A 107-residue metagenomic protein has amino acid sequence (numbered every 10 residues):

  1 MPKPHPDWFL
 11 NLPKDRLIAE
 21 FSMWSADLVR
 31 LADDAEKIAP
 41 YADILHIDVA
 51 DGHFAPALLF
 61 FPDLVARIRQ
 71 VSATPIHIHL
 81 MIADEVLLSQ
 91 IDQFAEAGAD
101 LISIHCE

Functional and structural regions predicted by a protein language model:
P2-E96, L101: Conserved N-terminal beta1-alpha1 strand-loop-helix module at the mouth
H105-C106: Short beta->alpha connector loops at strand-helix junctions that form conserved, small/polar/Pro-enriched
